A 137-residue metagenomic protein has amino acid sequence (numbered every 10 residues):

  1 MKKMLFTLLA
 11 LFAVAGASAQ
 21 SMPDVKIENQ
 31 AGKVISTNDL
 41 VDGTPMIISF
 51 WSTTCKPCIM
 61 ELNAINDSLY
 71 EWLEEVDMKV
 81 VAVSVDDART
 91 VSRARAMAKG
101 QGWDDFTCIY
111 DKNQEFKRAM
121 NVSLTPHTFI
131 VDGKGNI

Functional and structural regions predicted by a protein language model:
M4-V14: Sec-dependent N-terminal signal peptides
A15-N38: N-terminal "domain-start" segment that seeds a small globular fold
S21, T44, S123-T125: Short, small/polar residue-rich loop motifs at catalytic or cofactor-binding pockets
G32, C55, F129-I137: Short, glycine-anchored, charge-dense loop/turn motifs used at functional sites
S36-I59: Short active-site neighborhood of thiol/selenol oxidoreductases, capturing the structured segment around
I47-I48, V80, T128: Hydrophobic beta-strand anchors of alpha/beta hydrolase catalytic cores
I59-Q101, N113-R118: Structural microenvironment flanking redox-active thiols in thiol-disulfide oxidoreductases
M97-G133: Short, internal strand/loop/helix patches that form the active-site neighborhood or redox-interaction surface
